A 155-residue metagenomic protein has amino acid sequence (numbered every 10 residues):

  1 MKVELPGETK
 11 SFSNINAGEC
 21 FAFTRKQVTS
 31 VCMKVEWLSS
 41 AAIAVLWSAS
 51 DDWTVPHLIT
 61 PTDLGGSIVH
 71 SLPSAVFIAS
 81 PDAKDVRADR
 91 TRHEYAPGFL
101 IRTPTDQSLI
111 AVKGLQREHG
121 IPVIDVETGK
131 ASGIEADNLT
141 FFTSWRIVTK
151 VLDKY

Functional and structural regions predicted by a protein language model:
M1-V31: Short N-terminal edge-element motif at the start of the domain
E8-N14, M33-W37, R87-H93, I110-L115: Short linear motifs in intrinsically disordered
S13-T24, D89-T103: Short coil-to-beta transition motif at edge beta-strands of beta-rich domains
G18, Q27-I78: Acidic (E/D-rich), amphipathic helical modules within compact regulatory domains
A22, I121-P122: Short beta-strand elements that form the blades of beta-propeller/WD-repeat-like and other beta-sheet-rich scaffold
Q27-A42, L100-E118: Short beta-strand-centered aromatic/proline hotspots
L46-L58, T105-D106, L115, I124-A131: Secondary-structure transition/turn motif
W53-E94, E127-Y155: Intrinsically disordered, low-complexity, charged/polar segments
